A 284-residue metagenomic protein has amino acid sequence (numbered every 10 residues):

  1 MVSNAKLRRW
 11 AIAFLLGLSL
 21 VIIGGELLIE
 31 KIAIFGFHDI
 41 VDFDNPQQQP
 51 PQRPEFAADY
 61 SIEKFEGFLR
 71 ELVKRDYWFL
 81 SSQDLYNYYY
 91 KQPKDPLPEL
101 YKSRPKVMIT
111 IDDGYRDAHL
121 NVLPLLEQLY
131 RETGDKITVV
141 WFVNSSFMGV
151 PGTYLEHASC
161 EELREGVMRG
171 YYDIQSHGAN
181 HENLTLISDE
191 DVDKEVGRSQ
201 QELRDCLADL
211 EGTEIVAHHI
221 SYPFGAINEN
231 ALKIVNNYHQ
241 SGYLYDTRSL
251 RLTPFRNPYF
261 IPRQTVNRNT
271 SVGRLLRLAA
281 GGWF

Functional and structural regions predicted by a protein language model:
V2-I109, R116-D117, T185-F284: C-terminal active-site subregion of NodB/CE4 polysaccharide deacetylases
I32-A33, V139-W141: Hydrophobic beta-strand segments of well-ordered beta-sheets in folded domains
F68, V122-L129, A158-G166, E195 (+2 more regions): A general structural detector for well-ordered alpha-helical segments in enzyme core domains, enriched
E99-R104, G114-P124, G134-T138: Active-site-adjacent structural elements in enzyme catalytic domains
I109-T110, I174: Residue-level marker for buried hydrophobic side chains located in beta-strands that build the well-ordered beta-sheet
P124-K136, E156-S176, N236, L252-F255: Acidic (Asp/Glu)-rich catalytic clusters
V140-F142, Q175, S221, G242-Y243: Structural detector of well-ordered beta-strand residues that form the stable sheet scaffold of enzyme domains
W141-E182, D189: Active-site cradle of extracellular carbohydrate-active enzymes
